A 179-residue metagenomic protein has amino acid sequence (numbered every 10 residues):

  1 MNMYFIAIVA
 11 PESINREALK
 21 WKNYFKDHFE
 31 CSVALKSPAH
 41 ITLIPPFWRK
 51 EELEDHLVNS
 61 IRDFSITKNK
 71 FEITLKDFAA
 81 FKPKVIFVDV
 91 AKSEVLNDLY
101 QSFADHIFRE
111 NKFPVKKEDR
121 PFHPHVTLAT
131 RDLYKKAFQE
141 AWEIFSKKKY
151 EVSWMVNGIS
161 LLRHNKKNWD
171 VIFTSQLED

Functional and structural regions predicted by a protein language model:
M1-E72, V90-Y150, N168-D179: Basic, often amphipathic N-terminal segments
F5, V85, G158: Short hydrophobic/aromatic beta-strand or adjacent loop that forms the aromatic wall/cage of a ligand/substrate-binding
A79-V85: Short, basic/glycine-rich phosphate-binding loops at helix/coil junctions that contact nucleotide phosphates
P83, K166-K167: Short strand-connecting beta-turns/loops that link adjacent beta-strands
F145-K147, M155-R163: Low-complexity, intrinsically disordered Gly/Pro/Thr-rich segments
